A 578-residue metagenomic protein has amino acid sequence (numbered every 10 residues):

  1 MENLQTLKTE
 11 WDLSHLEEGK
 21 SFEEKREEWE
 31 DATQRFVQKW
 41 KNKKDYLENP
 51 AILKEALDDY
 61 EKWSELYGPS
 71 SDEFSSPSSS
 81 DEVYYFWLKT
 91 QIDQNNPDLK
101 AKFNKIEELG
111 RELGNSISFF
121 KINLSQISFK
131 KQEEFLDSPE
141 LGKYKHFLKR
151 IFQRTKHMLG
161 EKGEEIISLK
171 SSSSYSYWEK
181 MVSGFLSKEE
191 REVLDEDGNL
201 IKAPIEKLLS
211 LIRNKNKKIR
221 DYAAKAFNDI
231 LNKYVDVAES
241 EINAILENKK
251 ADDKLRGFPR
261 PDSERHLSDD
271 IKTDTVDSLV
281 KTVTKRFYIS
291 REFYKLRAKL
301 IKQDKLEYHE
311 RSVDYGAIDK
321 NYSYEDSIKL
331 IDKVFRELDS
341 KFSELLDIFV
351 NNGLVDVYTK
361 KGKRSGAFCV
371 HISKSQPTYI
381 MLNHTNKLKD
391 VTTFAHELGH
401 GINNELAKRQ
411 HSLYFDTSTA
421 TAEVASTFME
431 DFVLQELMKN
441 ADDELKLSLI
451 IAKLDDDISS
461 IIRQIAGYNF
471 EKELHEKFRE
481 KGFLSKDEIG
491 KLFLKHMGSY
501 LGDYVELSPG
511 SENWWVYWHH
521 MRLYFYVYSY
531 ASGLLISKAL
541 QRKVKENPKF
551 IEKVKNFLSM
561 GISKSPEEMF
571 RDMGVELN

Functional and structural regions predicted by a protein language model:
M1-A317: A well-structured
E2-L7, S14, F120-I127, H146-R154 (+11 more regions): C-terminal, non-catalytic "cap/extension" segments appended to globular domains
G257, T385-E405, S426, D431 (+1 more regions): Active-site recognition of the HExxH zinc-binding catalytic motif
L296, L300-L346, C369, N403 (+4 more regions): Long, K/E/R/D-enriched contiguous segments that form extended
D319-Y324, S375-A395: Short pre-active-site segment immediately N-terminal to the catalytic Zn-binding motif
K320-Y322, V355-Q376: Catalytic zinc-binding patch centered on the HExxH motif and its immediate surroundings that defines zinc-dependent
N352, M381-L382, K389-V391, E397 (+1 more regions): Conserved binding/catalytic microenvironments
T417-K446, K453-S459, G533: Post-HExxH zinc-binding segment in Zn-dependent metallohydrolases
